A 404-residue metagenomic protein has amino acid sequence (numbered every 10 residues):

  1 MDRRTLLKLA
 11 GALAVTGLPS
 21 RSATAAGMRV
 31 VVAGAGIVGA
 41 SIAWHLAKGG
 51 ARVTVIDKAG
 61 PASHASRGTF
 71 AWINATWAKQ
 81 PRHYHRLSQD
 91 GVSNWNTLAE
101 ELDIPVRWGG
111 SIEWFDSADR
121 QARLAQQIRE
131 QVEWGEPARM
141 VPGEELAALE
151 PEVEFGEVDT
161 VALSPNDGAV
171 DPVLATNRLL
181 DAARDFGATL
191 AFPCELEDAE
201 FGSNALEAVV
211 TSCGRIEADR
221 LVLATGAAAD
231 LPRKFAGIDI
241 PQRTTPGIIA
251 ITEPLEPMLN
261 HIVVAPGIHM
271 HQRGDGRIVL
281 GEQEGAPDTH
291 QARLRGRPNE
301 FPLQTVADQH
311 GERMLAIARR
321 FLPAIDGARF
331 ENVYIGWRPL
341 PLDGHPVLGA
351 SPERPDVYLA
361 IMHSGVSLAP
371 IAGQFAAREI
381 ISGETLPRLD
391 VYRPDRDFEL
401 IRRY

Functional and structural regions predicted by a protein language model:
D2-A23: N-terminal export signals
V30-T54: N-terminal Rossmann-like FAD-binding beta1-loop-alpha1 element of flavoenzymes
K48-S66: Glycine-rich FAD pyrophosphate-binding loop
A71-L149, G267-H269, R277, P298 (+2 more regions): Dinucleotide-binding Rossmann-like beta1-alpha1 core, especially the glycine-rich loop that anchors the ADP
S93, I104-R107, D116-F186, A191-F192 (+1 more regions): Flavin (FAD/FMN) cofactor-binding and adjacent substrate-gating region of FAD-dependent oxidoreductase domains
D219-N260: Central helical "cap/lid" subdomain
E256-R354: Active-site lid/adjacent beta-loop-alpha segment flanking the redox-cofactor pocket in flavoenzymes
R319-Y404: C-terminal catalytic lobe of FAD-dependent flavoproteins
